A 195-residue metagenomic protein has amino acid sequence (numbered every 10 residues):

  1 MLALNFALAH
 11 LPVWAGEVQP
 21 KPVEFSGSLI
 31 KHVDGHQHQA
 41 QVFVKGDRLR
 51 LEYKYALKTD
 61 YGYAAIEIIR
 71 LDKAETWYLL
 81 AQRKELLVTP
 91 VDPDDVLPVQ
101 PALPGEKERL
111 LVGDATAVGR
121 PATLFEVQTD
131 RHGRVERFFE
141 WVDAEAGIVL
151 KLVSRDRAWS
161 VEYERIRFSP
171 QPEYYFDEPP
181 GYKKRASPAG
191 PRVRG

Functional and structural regions predicted by a protein language model:
L2-L49, R83-K84, P170, Y174 (+1 more regions): N-terminal leader/targeting segments and the immediate start of mature chains
N5-F6, L51, T76, G147: Short low-polarity hydrophobic stretches
W14-E24, S28, I69-D130, R134-V135 (+1 more regions): Flexible, processing/modification-adjacent segments and terminal tails in exported/periplasmic/extracellular proteins
F25-K31, T76, A146-V153: Short, hydrophobic/proline-enriched secondary-structure or compact coil segments at domain edges
Q39-V44, E67-I69, L110-D114, E140-W141: Short, exposed beta-strand/loop patches in secreted or surface proteins that constitute
Q41-V99, S154-R165: An acidic-aromatic
Y55-E67, V118-Y182: Gly/Pro-enriched, hydrophobic low-complexity segments that function as extracytoplasmic propeptides/linkers
